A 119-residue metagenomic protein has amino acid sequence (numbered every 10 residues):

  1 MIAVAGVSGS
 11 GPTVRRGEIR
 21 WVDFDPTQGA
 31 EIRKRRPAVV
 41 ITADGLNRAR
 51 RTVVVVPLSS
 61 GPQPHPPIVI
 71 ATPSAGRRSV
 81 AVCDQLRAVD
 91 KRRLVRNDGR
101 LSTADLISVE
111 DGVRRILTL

Functional and structural regions predicted by a protein language model:
M1-L119: Conserved functional hotspots at enzyme active or ligand-binding sites that engage polyanionic ligands
